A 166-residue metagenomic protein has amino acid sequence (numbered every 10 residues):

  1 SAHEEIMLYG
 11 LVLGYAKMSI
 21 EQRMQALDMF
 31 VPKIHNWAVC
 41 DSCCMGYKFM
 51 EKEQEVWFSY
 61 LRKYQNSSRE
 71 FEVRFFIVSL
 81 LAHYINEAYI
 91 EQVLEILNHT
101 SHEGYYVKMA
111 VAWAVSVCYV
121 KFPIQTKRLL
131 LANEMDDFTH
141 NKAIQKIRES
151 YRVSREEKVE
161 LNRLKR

Functional and structural regions predicted by a protein language model:
S1-R166: Alpha-helical scaffold domains
